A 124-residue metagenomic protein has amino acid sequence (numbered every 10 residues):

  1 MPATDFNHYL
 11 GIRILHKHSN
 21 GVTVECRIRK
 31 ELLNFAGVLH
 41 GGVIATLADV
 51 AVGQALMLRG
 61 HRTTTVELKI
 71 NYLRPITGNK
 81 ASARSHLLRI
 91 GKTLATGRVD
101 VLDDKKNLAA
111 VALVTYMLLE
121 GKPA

Functional and structural regions predicted by a protein language model:
M1-A124: Terminal targeting signals and extreme-terminal segments of soluble enzymes
